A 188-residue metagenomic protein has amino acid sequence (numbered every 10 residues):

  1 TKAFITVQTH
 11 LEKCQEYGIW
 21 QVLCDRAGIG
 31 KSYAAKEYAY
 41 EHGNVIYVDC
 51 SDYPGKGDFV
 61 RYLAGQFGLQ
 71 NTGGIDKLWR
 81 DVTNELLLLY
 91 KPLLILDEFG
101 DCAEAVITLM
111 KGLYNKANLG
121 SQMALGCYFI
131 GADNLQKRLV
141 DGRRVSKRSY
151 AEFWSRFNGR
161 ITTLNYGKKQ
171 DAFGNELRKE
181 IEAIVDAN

Functional and structural regions predicted by a protein language model:
T1-G18, D186: A short, basic N-terminal segment
Q15-E37, S51-D52: Walker A/P-loop nucleotide-binding motif
A34-Y38, H42, L113: Hydrophobic residues on the short alpha-helix immediately C-terminal to a glycine-rich phosphate/catalytic loop
A39, L135-R156: Short regulatory helix/loop adjacent to the ATP-binding pocket of P-loop NTPases
H42-D52: Conserved catalytic segments around the Walker B and adjacent sensor/switch elements of P-loop NTPase domains
V45-Y47, N158-T163: Conserved beta-strand scaffold positions in the cores of enzyme catalytic domains, especially in NTP/NDP-utilizing
G55-G65, L69-Y128, R148-S149, F153-W154 (+2 more regions): Mid-core helix/loop region of P-loop NTP-binding domains shared across ATPases and GTPases
